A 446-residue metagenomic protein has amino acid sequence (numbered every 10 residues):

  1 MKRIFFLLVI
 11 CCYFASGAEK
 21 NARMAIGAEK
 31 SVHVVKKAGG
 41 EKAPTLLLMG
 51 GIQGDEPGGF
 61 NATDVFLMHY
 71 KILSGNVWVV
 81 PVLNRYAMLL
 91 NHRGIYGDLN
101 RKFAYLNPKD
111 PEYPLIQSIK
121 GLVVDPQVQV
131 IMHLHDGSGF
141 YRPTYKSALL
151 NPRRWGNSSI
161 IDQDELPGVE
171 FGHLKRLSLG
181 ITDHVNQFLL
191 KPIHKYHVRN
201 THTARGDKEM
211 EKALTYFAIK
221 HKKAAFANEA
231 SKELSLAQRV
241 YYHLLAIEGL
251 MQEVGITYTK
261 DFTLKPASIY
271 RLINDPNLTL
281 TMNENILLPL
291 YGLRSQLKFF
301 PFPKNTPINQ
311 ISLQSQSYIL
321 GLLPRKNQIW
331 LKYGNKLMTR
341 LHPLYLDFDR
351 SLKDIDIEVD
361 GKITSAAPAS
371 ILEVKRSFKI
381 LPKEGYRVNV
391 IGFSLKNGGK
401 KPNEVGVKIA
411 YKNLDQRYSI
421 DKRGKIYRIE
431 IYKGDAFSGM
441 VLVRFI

Functional and structural regions predicted by a protein language model:
K2, S16-I446: Structured catalytic-domain cores with a bias toward divalent-metal coordination
I4-C12: Sec-dependent N-terminal signal peptides
